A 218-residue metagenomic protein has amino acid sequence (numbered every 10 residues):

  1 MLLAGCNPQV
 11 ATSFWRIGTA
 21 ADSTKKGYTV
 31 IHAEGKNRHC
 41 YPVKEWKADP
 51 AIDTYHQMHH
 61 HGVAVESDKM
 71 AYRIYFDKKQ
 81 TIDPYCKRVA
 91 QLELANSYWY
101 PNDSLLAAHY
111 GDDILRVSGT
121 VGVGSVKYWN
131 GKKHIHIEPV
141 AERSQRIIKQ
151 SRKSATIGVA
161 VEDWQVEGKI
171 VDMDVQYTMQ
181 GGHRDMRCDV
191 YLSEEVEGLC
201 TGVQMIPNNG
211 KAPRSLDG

Functional and structural regions predicted by a protein language model:
A4-G5: C-terminal motif of bacterial Sec signal peptides marking the signal peptidase cleavage site
V10-E138: Solvent-exposed N-terminal domain segments of exported/luminal and surface proteins
W46-A48, A160-G168, R187-D189: Gly/Pro-rich turn-and-neighbor structural signature
Y55-H59, A64-D68, K149-K153, K169 (+2 more regions): Solvent-exposed loop and beta-edge segments used for protein-protein assembly and interaction
V63-S67, V159, S215-L216: Short acidic-hydrophobic surface loop/beta-edge motif
F76-K78, V159-D163, L192, V203-P207: A mature extracytoplasmic/lumenal domain signature
L106-G181: Extended, loop-rich substrate-binding clefts of extracytoplasmic carbohydrate-active enzymes
R184-L216: Acidic (Asp/Glu-rich), glycine- and aromatic
